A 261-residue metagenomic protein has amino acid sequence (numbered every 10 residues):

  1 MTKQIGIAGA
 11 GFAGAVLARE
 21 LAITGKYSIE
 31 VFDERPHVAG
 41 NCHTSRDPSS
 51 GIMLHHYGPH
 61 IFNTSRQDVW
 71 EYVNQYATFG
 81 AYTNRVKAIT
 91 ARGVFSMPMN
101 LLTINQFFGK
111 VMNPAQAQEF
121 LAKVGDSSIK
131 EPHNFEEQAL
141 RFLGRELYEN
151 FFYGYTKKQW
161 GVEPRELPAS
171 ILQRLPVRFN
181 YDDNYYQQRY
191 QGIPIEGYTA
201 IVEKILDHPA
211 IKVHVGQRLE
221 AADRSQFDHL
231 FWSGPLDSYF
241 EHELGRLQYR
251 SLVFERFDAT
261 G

Functional and structural regions predicted by a protein language model:
K3-V31: N-terminal Rossmann-like FAD-binding beta1-loop-alpha1 element of flavoenzymes
R19-E20, H43-T44, N74-Q75, H242-G245: Short amphipathic alpha-helical segments
A22-P48: Glycine-rich FAD pyrophosphate-binding loop
S28, M53, T78, A210-K212: Conserved beta-strand segments of alpha/beta enzyme cores
A39, S50-I52, V215-G261: Central helical "cap/lid" subdomain
H43-L54, F62-Q116, L175-N180: A conserved beta-strand/loop capping segment in the N-terminal third of enzymes that catalyze redox or closely related
H56-H60, Q191-G192, F254-A259: A short acidic, glycine-rich active-site loop that binds or catalyzes chemistry on phosphate/adenosine moieties
A88-F95, L101-H229, S233-F240: Active-site/ligand-binding neighborhood in enzyme catalytic cores
